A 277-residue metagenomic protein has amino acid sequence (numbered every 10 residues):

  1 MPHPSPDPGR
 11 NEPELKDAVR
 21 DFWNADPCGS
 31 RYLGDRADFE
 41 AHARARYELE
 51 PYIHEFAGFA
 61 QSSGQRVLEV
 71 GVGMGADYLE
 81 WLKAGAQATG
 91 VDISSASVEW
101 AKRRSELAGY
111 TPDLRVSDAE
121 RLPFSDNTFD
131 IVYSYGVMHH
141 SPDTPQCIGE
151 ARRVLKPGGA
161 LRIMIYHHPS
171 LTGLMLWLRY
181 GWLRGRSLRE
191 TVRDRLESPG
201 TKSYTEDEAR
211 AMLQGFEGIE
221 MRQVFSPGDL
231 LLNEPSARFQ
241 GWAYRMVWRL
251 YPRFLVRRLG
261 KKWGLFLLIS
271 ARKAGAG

Functional and structural regions predicted by a protein language model:
M1-A43: N-terminal, positively charged/glycine-rich alpha-helical extensions of SAM-dependent methyltransferases
D38-Q65: Conserved alpha-helix/loop element of class I SAM-dependent methyltransferases that forms part of the SAM/SAH-binding
Q65-R121: Class I SAM-dependent methyltransferase SAM/SAH-binding core
E120-I131: A short acidic, Gly/Pro-enriched loop at the edge of an enzyme's catalytic core that lines a small-molecule cofactor
I131-T144: A short SAM/SAH-binding and catalytic strip from SAM-dependent methyltransferases
P145-A160: A short glycine-rich, Lys/Arg-flanked "PGG" loop and its adjoining helix->strand segment in the class I
A160-S187: Conserved class I S-adenosyl-L-methionine
L178-L183, L188-T191, E206-A211, I219-G277: A C-terminal cap/extension of S-adenosyl-L-methionine-dependent methyltransferases that defines the acceptor-substrate
